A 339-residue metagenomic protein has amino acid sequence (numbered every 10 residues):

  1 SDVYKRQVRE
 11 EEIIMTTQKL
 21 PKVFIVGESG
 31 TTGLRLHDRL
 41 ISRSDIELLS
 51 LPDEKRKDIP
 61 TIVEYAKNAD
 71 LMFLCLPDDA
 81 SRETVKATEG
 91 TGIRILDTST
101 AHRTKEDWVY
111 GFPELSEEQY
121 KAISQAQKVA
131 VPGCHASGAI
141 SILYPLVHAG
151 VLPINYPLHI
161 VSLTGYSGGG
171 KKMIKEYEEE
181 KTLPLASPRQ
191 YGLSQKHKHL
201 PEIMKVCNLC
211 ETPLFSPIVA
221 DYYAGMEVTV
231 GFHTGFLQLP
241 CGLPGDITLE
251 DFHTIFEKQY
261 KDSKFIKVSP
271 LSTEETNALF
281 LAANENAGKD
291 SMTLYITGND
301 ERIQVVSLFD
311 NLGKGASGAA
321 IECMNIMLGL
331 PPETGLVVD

Functional and structural regions predicted by a protein language model:
S1-Y4: Short, small-residue-biased leader/transition segments that mark boundaries at the very start of proteins
T16-Y191, T297-N299, D339: N-terminal Rossmann-like NAD(P) cofactor-binding subdomain of oxidoreductases, focused on the glycine-rich
E28-V63, C75, I154-P157, V161-S162 (+1 more regions): C-terminal substrate-binding/catalytic lobe of Rossmann-fold NAD(P)-dependent oxidoreductases
R35, R39, E83, S141 (+5 more regions): Alpha-helical scaffold segments in soluble metabolic enzymes
G138-A139, T248, G315-A316: Secondary-structure boundary/capping motif
P145-A149, H233, C323-L330: Active-site catalytic microenvironments for nucleophilic, acid-base chemistry
L279-D339: C-terminal helical cap and adjacent loop that interface with cofactors, partners, or active-site loops
